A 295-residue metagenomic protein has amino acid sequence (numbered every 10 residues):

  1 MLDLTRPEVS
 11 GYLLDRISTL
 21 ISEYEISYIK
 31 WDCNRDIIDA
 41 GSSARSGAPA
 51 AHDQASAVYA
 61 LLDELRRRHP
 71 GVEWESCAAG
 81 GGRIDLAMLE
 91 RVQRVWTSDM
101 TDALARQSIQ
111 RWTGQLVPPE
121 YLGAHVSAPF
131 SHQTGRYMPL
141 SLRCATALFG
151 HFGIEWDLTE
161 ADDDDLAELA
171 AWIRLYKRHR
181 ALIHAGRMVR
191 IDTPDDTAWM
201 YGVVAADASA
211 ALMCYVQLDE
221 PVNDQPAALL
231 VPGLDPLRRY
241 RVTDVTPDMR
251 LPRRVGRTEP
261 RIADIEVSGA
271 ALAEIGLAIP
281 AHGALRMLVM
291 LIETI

Functional and structural regions predicted by a protein language model:
M1-S141, H151-W156, E160-D163: Active-site neighborhood of glycoside hydrolase catalytic domains
S27, P70-V72, Q93, A145 (+6 more regions): Structural beta-strand/beta-sheet cores of well-ordered domains, especially the beta-sheet scaffolds that support
D32, W74, A147, M213 (+1 more regions): Hydrophobic, well-ordered secondary-structure elements that form the walls of internal hydrophobic environments
N34, C77-A79, V216-L218, L234 (+1 more regions): Short, loop-centered acidic/histidine patches that primarily coordinate divalent metals
D85-L86, D196-M200, L251-R253: Short, solvent-exposed polar/charged micro-motifs at secondary-structure junctions
S141-R190: Catalytic cores of secreted or luminal carbohydrate-active enzymes
T193-P236: Carbohydrate-binding surface patches
E220-I295: C-terminal beta-sandwich/jelly-roll accessory domains of carbohydrate-active enzymes
